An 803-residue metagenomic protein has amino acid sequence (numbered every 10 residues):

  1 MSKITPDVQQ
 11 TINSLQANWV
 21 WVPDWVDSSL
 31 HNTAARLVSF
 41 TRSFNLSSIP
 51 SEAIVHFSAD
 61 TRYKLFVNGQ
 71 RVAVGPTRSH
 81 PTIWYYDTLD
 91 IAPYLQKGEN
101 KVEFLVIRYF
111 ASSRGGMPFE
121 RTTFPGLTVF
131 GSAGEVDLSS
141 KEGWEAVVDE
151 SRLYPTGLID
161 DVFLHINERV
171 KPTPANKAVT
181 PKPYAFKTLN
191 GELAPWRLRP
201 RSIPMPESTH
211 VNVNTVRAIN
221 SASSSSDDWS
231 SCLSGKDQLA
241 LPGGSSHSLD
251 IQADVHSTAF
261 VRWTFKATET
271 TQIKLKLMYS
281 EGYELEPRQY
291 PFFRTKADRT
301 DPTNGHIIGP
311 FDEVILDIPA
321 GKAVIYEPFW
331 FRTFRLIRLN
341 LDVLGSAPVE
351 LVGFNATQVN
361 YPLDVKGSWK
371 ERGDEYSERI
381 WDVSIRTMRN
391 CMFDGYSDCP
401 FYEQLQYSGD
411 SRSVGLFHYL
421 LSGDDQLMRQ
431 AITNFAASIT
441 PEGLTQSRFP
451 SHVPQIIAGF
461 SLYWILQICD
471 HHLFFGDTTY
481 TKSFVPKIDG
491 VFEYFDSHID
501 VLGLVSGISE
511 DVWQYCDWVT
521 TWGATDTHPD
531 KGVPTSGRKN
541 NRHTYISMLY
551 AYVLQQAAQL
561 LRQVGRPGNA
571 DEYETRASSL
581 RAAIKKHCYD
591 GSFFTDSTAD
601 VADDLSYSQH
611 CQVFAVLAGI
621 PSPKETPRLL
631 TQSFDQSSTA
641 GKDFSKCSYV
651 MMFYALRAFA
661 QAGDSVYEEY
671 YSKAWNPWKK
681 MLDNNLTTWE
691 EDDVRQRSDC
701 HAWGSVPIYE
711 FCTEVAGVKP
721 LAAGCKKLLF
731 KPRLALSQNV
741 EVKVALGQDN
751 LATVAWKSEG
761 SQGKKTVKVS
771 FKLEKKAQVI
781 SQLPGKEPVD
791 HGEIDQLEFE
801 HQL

Functional and structural regions predicted by a protein language model:
M1, Q802-L803: Eukaryotic N-terminal low-complexity, Ser/Thr- and Lys/Arg-rich leader segments that predominantly function as
M1-D398, D410, Q426-A431, Q446-P450 (+2 more regions): Extracellular/oxidizing-compartment recognition motifs
Q406-H801: Active-site core of glycosidic bond-cleaving carbohydrate-active enzymes
